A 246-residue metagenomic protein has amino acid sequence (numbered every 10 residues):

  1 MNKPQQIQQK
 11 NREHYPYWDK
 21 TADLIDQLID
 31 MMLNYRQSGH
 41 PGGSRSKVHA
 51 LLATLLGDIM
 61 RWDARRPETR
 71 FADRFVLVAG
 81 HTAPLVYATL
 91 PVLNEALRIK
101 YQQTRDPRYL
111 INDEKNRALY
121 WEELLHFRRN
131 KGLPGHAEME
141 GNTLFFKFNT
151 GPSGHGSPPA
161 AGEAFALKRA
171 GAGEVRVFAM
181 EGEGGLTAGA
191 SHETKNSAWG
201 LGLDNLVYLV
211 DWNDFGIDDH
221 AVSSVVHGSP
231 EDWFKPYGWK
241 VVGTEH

Functional and structural regions predicted by a protein language model:
M1-D19: Non-catalytic, mobile gating and regulatory segments of ester bond hydrolases
H14, W18, I29, Y35 (+1 more regions): Cofactor-binding active-site loop characterized by glycine-rich and histidine/acidic residues
A22-S38, D211: N-terminal capping segment at the start of a domain
G39-P41, A179-E181, V241-E245: Short catalytic-loop micro-motif centered on adjacent basic/acidic residues
L144-T150, G200-V225: A short, conserved beta-to-alpha structural element at the edge of catalytic cores that scaffolds binding
A172-G173, V222-H246: Conserved thiamine diphosphate
V175, L203-L206, Y237-G238: Short glycine-/polar-rich loops that comprise or flank the Walker A/P-loop and associated switch/sensor motifs
A188, H192-A198, D218-W233: Active-site-proximal loop->helix
